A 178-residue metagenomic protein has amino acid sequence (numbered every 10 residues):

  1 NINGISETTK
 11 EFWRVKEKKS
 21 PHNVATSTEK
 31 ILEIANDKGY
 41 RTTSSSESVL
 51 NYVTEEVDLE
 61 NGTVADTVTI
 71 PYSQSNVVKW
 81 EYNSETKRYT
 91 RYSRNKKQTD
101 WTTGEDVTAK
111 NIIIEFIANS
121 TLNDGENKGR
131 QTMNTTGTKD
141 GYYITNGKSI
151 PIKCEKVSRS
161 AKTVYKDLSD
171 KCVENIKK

Functional and structural regions predicted by a protein language model:
N1-K178: A surface/extracellular/periplasmic glyco- and lipid-processing/surface-interacting theme
